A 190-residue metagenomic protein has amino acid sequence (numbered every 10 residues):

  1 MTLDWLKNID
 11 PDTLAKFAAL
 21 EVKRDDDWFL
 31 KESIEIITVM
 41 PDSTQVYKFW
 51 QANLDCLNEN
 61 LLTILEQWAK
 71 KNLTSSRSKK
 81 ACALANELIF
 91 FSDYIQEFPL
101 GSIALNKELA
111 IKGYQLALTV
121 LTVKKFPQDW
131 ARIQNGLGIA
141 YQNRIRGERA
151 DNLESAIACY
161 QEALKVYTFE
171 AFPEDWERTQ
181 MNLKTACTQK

Functional and structural regions predicted by a protein language model:
D10-A15, V22-D55, E59-K71, S76-G101 (+2 more regions): Amphipathic alpha-helical repeat scaffolds of TPR domains
N60-L62, G113, A117: Amphipathic alpha-helical segments within extended alpha-helical solenoids and repeat-rich scaffolds in large
K71, S75, V120-V123, V166: Residue position in alpha-helical solenoids
K80, N106, K125-F126, N152 (+1 more regions): Short coil/turn linker motifs that delimit alpha-helical repeat modules in TPR/alpha-solenoid proteins
G113, G136-A140, C159: Amphipathic, well-ordered alpha-helical segments in soluble domains
N152, A158-C159, E170, C187: Domain-wide signal for the mature, well-folded portions of proteins, strongly enriched in nucleus-encoded organellar
